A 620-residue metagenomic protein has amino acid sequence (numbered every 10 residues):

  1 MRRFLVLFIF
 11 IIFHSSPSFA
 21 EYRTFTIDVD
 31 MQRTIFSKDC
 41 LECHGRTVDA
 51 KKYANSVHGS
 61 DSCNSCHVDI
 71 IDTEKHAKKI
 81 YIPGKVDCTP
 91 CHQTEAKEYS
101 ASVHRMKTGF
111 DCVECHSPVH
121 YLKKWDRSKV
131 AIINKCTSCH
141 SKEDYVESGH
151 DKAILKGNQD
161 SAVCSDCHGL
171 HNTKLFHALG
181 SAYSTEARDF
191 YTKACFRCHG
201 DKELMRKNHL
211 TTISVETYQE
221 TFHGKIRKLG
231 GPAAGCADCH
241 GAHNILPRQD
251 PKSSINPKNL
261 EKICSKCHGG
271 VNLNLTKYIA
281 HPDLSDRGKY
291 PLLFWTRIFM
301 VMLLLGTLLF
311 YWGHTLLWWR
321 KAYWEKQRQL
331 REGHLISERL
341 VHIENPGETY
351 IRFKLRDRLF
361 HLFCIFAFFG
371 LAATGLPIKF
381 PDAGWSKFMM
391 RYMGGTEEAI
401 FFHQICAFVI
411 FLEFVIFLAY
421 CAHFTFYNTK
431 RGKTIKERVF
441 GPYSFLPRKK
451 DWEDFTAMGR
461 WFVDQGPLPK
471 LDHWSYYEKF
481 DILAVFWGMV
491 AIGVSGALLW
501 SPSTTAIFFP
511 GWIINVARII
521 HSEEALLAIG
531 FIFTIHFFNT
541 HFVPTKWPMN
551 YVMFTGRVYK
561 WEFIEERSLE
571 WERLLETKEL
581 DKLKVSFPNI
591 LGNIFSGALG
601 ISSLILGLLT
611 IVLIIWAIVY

Functional and structural regions predicted by a protein language model:
F4-I12: Sec-dependent N-terminal signal peptides
V6-L7, Q159, H361, I482: Short amphipathic alpha-helical "recognition" segments used for binding
L7-F8, S18-F19, D49, C63 (+7 more regions): Intrinsically disordered, low-complexity segments enriched in polar/charged small residues
I12, Q32, N55, F542 (+1 more regions): A generic structural signal for short, solvent-exposed coil/turn residues that cap or connect secondary-structure
F19-R352, W385, R391-G395, F417-T429: Short sequence/structural segments immediately N-terminal
D39, E261, K266, L273-Y620: Membrane-embedded alpha-helical bundles that constitute the cytochrome b-like, heme-associated redox core of multi-pass
